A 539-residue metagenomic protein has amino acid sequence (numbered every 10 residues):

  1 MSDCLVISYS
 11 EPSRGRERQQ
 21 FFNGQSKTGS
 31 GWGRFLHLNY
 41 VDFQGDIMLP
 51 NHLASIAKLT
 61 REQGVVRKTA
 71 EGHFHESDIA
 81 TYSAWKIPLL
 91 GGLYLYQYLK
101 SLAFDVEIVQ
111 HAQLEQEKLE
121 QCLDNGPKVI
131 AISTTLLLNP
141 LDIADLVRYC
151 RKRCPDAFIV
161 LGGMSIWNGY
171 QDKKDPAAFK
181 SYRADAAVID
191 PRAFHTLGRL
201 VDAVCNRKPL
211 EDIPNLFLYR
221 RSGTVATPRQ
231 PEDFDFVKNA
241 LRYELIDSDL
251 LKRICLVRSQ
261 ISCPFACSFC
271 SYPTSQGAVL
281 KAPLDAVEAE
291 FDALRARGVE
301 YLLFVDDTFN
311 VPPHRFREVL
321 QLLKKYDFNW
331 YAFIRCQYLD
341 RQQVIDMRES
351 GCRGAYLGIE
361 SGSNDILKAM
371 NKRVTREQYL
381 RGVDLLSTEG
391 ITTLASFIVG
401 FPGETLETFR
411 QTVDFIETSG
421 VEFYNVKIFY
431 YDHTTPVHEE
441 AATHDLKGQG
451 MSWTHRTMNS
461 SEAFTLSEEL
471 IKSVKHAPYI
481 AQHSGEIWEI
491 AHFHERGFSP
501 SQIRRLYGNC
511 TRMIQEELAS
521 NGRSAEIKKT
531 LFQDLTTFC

Functional and structural regions predicted by a protein language model:
M1-L59, C122-L123, P436, M458-C539: Radical SAM enzyme core and accessory elements
S2-D3, L38-L90, L102: A short, flexible N-terminal coil/short beta segment enriched in small residues
D3, K128-V129, Y301: Structural motif
D3, R67-G72, I213, F217-L256: N-terminal [4Fe-4S]-dependent radical SAM core
G91, L95-Y98, L102-P228, T434: Glycine-rich beta-alpha loop elements in corrinoid/cobalamin-binding modules across cobalamin-dependent enzymes
I166-Q171, H314, D365, A369-M370 (+3 more regions): Flexible glycine/acidic-rich beta-alpha junction loops that bind and position SAM and/or redox cofactors in anaerobic
K173-A178, Q343, G403-E417: Catalytic cores of alpha/beta
F236-L394, V399-F401, D414: Radical SAM [4Fe-4S] cluster-binding motif and immediate context
